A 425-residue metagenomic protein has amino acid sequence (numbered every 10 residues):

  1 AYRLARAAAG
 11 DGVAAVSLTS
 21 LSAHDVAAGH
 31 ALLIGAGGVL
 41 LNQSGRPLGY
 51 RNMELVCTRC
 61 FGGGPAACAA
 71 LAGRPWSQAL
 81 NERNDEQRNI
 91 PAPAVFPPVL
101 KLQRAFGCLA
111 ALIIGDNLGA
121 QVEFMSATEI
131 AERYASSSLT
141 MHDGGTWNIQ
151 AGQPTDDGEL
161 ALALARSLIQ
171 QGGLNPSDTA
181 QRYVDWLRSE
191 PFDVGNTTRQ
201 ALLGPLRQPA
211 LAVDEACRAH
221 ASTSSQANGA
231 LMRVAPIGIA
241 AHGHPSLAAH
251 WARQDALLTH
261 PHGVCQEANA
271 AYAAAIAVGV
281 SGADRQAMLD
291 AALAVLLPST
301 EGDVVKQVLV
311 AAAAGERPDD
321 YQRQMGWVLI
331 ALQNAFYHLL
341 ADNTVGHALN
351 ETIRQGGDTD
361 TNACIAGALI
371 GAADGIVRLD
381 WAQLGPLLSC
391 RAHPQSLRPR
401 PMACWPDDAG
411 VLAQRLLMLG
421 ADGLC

Functional and structural regions predicted by a protein language model:
A1-R88: An extended, acidic
D85-C425: Structured, active/binding-site neighborhoods that engage oxygen-rich ligands
